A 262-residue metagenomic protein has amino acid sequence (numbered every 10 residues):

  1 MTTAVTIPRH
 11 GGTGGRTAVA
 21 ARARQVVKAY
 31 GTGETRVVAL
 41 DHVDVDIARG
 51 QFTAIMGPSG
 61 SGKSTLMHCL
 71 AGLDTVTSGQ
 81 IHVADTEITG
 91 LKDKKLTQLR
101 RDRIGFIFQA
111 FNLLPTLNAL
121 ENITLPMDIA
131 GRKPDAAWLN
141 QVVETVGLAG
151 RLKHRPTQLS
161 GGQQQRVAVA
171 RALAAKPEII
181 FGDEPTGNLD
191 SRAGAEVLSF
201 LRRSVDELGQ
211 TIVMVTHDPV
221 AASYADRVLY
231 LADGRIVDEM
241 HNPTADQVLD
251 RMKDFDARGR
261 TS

Functional and structural regions predicted by a protein language model:
T2-R16: Pre-NBD coupling/linker segments of ABC/ABC-like ATPases
T2-T3, S223, F255, R260: Compact Cys/His-rich metal-coordination microdomains
P8, H68, D135-A137, D246-K253: Polar/charged alpha-helical tracts
A18-A225, L231: ABC family nucleotide-binding domain
A130, T261-S262: Short hydrophobic/aromatic patches at helix-to-coil boundaries
R235-R258: Conserved beta-strand-loop-alpha-helix hinge in the C-terminal portion of ABC ATPase nucleotide-binding domains
